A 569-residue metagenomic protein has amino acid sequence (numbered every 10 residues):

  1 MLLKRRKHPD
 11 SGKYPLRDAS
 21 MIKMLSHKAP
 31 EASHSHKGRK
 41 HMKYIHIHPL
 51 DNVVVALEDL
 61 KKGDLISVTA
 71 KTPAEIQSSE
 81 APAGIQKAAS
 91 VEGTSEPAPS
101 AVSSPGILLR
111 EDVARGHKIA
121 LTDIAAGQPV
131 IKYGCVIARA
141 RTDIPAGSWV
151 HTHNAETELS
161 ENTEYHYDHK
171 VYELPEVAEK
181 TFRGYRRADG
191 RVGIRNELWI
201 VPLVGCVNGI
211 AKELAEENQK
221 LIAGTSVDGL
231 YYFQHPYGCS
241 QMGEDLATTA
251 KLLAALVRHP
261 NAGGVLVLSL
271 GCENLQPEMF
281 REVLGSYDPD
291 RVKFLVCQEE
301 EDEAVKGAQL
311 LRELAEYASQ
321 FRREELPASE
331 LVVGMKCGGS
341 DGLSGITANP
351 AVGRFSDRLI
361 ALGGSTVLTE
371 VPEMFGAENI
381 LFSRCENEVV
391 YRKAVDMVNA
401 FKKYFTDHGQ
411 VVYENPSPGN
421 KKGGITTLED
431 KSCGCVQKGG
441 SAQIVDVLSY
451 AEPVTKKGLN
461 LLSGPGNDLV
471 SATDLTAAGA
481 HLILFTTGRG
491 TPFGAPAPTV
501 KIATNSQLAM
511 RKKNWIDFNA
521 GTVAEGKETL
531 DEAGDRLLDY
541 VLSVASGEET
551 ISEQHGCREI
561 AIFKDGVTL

Functional and structural regions predicted by a protein language model:
M1, M21-M24: Methionine residue identity
L2-P9, H41: Compositionally biased, intrinsically disordered low-complexity segments enriched in Pro/Arg/Gln/His
R5-H8, Y14, S78, P97: Cationic, low-complexity basic patches in intrinsically disordered or flexible, solvent-exposed regions
K23, K28-H41: Short, Lys/Arg-enriched N-terminal segments with co-localized hydrophobic residues within the first ~10-30 amino acids
M42-K71, G106-L482, G490-L569: Metallocofactor- and cofactor-centric catalytic cores in central/energy metabolism, strongly enriched
T487: Short secondary-structure boundary segments
